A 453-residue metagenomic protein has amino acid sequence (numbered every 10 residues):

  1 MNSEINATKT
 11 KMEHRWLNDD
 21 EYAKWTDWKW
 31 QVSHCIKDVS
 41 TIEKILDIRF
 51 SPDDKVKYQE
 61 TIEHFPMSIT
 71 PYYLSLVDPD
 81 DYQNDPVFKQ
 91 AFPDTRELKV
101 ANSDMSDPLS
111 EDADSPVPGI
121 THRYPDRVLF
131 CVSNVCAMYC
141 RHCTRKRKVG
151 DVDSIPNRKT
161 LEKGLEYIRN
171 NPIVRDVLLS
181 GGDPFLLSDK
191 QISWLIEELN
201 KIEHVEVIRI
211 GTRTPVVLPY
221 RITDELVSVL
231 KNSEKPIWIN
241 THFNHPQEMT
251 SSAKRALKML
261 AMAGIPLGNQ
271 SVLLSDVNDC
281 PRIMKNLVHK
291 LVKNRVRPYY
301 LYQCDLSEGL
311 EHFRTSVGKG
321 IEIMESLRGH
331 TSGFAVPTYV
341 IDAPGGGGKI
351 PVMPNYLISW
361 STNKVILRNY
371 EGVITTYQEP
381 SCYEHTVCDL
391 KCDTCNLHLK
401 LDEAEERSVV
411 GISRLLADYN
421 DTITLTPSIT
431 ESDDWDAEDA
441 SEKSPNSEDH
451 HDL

Functional and structural regions predicted by a protein language model:
M1-H122: Flexible, acidic/Gly-rich N-terminal and inter-domain linker regions that tether and position cofactor-handling modules
Y73, C140, Y299: Conserved, mostly hydrophobic/aromatic
P79, N84, D112-P116, Y124-D126 (+1 more regions): A short, charged
S115-P118, V128-C131, E162-Y167: Short, charged beta->alpha transition segments
H122-R158, I210, H450-H451: Canonical Radical SAM [4Fe-4S] cluster-binding loop centered on the CxxxCxxC motif and its immediate flanking residues
E162-R169, F185-T331: Conserved AdoMet/S-adenosylmethionine-binding subsite of the radical SAM
V177-G181: Active-site groove signature of glycoside hydrolases
M324-A417, T424-L425, T430, D434: C-terminal accessory regions of radical SAM enzymes
